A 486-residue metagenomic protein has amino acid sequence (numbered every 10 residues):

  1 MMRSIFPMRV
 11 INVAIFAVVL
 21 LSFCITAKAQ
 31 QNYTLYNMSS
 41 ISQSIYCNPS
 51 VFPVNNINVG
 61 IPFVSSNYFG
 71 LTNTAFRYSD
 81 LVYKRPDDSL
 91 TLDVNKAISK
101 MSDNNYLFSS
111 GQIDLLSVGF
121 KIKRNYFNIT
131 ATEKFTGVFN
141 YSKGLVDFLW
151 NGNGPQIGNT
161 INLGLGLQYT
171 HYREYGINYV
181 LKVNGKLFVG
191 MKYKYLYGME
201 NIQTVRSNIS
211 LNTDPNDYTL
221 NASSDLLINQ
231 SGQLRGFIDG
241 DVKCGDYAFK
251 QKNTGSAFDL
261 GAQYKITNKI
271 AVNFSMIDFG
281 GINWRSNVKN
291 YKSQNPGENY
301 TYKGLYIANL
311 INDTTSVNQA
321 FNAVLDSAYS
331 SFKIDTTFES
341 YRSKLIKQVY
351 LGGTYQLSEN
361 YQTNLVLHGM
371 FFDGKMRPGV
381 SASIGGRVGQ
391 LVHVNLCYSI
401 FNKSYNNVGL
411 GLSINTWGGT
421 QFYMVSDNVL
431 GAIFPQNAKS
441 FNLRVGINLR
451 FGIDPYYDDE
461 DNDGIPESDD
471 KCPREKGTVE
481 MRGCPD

Functional and structural regions predicted by a protein language model:
K28-F135, F139: N-terminal, post-signal peptide beta-strand-biased segments of exported outer-membrane/organellar beta-barrel and other
M38-Q43, S343-L345, Q362, V366-S381 (+2 more regions): Solvent-exposed loop/turn segments connecting transmembrane beta-strands in outer-membrane beta-barrel proteins
Q43-I45, S109-D114, Y169-Y175, T254-F258 (+5 more regions): Residues that define the transmembrane beta-barrel architecture of outer-membrane proteins
P49-V51, D114-I122, Y175-V183, M191-Y195 (+6 more regions): Residues on the lipid-exposed face of transmembrane beta-strands in outer-membrane beta-barrel proteins
I57-N58, R124-F127, K186-V189, K269-V272 (+5 more regions): Repeated loop/turn-to-beta-strand initiation elements of outer-membrane beta-barrel proteins
V59-L71, I129-E133, M191-Y197, S224-Q230 (+7 more regions): Transmembrane beta-barrel strands of outer-membrane/channel proteins
A75, N104-L107, N140-H171, L227-F237 (+1 more regions): Outer-membrane beta-barrel translocator/channel fold
Y456-D486: Extracellular calcium-associated, cysteine-rich motifs in secreted modular proteins
